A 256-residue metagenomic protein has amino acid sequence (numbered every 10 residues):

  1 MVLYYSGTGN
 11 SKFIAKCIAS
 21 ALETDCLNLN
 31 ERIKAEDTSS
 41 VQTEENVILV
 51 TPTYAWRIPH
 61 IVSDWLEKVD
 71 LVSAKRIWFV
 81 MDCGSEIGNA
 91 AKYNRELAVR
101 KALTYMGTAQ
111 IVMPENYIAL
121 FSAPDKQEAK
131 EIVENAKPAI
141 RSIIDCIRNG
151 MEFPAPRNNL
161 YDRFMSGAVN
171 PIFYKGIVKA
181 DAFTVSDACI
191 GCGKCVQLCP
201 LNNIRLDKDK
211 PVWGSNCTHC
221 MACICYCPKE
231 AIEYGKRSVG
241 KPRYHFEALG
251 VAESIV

Functional and structural regions predicted by a protein language model:
M1, S6-I14, S20-I33, D37-S39 (+4 more regions): FMN-binding flavodoxin-like domain, especially the glycine-rich phosphate-binding loop
S40-V41, D70, G176, Q197 (+1 more regions): Generic structural signal for beta-strand residues in well-ordered domains
Q42-E44, S73-A74, K179, V185 (+1 more regions): Residue-level preference for short coil/turn positions at secondary-structure junctions
I111-E115, Q197-D209, V251-V256: Short, highly charged low-complexity linear segments
N159-C192, Q197: A mid-sequence, solvent-exposed acidic-amphipathic segment
T184-V185, I190, K194-T218, A222-V239: Iron-sulfur cluster-binding cysteine motifs and their immediate structural context in ferredoxin-like electron-transfer
E230-V256: Long, positively charged, glycine-interspersed low-complexity recognition regions
